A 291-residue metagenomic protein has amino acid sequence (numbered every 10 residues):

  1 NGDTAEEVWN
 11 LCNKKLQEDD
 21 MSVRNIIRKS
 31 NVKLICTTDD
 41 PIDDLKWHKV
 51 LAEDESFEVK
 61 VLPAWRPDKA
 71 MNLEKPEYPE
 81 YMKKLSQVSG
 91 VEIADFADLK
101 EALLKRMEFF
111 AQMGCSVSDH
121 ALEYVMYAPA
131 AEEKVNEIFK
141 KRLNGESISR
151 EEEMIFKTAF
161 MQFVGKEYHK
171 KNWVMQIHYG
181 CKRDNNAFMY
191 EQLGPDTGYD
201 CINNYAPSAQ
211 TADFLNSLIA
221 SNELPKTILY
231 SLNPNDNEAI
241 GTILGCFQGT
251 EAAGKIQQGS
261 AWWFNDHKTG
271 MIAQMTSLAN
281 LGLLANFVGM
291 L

Functional and structural regions predicted by a protein language model:
N1-K171, E223-P225, L229-P234, G241 (+1 more regions): Metal-cofactor-binding active-site regions of metalloenzymes
M126-K141, A159, I177-A239: Catalytic core of soluble alpha/beta enzymes
V174: Residue-level detector of anion-binding/catalytic polar loops
